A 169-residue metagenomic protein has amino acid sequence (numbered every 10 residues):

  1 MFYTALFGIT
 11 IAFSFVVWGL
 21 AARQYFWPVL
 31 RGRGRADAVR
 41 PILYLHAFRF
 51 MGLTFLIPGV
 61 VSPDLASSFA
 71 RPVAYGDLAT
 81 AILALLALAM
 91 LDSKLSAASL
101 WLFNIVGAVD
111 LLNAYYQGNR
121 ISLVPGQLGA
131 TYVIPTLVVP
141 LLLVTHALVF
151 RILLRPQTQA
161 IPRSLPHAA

Functional and structural regions predicted by a protein language model:
M1-W18: Hydrophobic transmembrane alpha-helical segments in integral membrane proteins
I9-A12, A130-H146: Small-residue-rich transmembrane alpha-helices that serve as helix-helix interface/gating elements in multipass
Q24-Y25, F55-D64, Y116-P125: Juxtamembrane "helix-exit" motif on the non-cytosolic side of transmembrane helices
F26-V39, M90-A98, T158-Q159: Membrane-interface helix-boundary motifs at transmembrane edges
G52-L65, L83-L91: Membrane-helix exit/interface motif
D64-Y75, S99-L102, P125-P135: Non-cytosolic membrane-interface motifs at loop->transmembrane helix junctions
G76, T80, A84, L100-R120 (+1 more regions): Hydrophobic alpha-helical membrane segments
A79-K94, L148-F150: Alpha-helical transmembrane segments in multipass membrane proteins, preferentially the mid-helix core
